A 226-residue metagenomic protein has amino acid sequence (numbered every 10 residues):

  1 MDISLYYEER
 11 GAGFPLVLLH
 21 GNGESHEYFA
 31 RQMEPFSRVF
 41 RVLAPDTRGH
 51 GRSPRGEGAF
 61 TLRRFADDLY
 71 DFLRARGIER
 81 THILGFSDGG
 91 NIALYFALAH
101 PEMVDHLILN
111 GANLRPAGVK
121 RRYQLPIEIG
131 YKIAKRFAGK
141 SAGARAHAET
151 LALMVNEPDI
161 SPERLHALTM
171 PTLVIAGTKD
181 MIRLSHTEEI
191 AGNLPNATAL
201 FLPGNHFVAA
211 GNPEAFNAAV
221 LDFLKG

Functional and structural regions predicted by a protein language model:
Y6-R52: Conserved HGGG/HGGXW glycine-rich cap/lid loop of the alpha/beta-hydrolase fold
E34, L43-L84: Active-site loop/oxyanion-hole signature of alpha/beta-hydrolase fold enzymes
N91-A99, D105-I133: Flexible "cap/lid" loop of the alpha/beta hydrolase fold
A138-E163, T178-K179: Hydrophobic, aromatic-rich cap/lid helix
L168, V174-A176: Short beta-strand/loop motif that positions the catalytic acidic residue of the alpha/beta-hydrolase fold
M181-H186: Conserved alpha/beta-hydrolase "acid-adjacent" motif
A191-F207: Catalytic histidine neighborhood in serine/cysteine hydrolases with alpha/beta-hydrolase-type architecture
N205-N217: Catalytic histidine-centered segment of alpha/beta-hydrolase-like enzymes
